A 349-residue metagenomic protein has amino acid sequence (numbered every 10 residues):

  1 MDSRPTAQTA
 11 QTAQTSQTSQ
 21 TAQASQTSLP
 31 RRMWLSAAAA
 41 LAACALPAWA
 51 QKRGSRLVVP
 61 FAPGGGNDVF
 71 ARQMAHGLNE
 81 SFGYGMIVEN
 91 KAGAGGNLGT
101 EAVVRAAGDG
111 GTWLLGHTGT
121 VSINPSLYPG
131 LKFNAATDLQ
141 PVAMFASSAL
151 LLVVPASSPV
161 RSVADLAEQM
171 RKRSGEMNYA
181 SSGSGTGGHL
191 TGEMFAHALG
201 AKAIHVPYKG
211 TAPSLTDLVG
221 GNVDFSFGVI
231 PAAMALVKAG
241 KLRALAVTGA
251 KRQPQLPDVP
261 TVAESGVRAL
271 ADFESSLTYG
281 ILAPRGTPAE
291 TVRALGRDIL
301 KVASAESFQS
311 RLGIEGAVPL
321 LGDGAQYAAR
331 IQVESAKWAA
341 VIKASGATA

Functional and structural regions predicted by a protein language model:
M1-L29: Secretory targeting signals
R4, G54, K238, A289-A349: An extracytoplasmic/periplasmic, membrane-proximal ligand-sensing/linker region
S25, L29, M33-A50: N-terminal export signals
W49-T137, E176, S184, A201-D224 (+4 more regions): N-terminal (or domain-start) structured segment
R105-G111, T118, S126-P213, V262 (+1 more regions): Hinge/capping helix and adjacent helix->loop/strand transition within the periplasmic-binding protein
A233-A303, A336: C-terminal lobe and pocket-closing loops of periplasmic/extracytoplasmic Venus-flytrap solute-binding proteins
